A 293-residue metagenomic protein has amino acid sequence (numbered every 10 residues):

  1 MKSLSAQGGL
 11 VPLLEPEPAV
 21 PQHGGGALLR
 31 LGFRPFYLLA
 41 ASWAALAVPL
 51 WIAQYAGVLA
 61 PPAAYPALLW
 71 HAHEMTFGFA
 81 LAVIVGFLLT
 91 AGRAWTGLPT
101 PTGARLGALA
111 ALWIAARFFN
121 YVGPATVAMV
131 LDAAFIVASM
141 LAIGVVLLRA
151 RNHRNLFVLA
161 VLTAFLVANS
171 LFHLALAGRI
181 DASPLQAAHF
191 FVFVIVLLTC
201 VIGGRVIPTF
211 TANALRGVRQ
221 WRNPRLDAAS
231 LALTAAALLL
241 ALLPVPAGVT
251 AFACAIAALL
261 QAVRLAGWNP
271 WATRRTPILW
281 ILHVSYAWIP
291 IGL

Functional and structural regions predicted by a protein language model:
M1-L293: Hydrophobic alpha-helical transmembrane segments of multi-pass integral membrane proteins
